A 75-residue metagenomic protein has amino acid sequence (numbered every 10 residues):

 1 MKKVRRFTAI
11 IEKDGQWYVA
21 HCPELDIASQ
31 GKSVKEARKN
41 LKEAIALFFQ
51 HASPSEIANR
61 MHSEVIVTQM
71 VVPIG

Functional and structural regions predicted by a protein language model:
M1-I10, K39-G75: Short, charged, surface-exposed hinge/linker loops at domain edges that act as mobile lids or interdomain connectors
R5-C22: Short aromatic-glycine-(Arg/Gly/Cys) micro-motifs in beta-strand/loop hairpins
G15, L25-D26, E56-I57: Amphipathic alpha-helical interaction segments
L25-V34: A short, exposed loop/beta-hairpin motif centered on an aromatic-Gly-Thr core
